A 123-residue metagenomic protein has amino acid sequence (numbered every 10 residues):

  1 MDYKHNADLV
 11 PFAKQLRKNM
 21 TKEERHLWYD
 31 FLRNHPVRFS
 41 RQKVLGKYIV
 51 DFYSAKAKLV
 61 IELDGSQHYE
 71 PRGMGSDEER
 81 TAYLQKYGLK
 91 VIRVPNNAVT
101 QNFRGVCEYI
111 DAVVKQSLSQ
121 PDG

Functional and structural regions predicted by a protein language model:
M1-G123: Nucleic-acid endo/exonuclease domains
